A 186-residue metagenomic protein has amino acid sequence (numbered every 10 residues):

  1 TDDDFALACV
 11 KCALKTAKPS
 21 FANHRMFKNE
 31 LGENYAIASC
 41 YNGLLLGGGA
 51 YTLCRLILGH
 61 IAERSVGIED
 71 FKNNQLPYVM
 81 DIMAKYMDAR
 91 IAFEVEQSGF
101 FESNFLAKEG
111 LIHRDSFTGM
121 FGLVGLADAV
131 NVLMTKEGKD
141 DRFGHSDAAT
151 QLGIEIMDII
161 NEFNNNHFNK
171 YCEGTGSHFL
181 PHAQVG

Functional and structural regions predicted by a protein language model:
T1-S116, K136, R142-G186: Conserved catalytic cores of very large enzyme subunits
G119-V132, D158: Contiguous, well-ordered alpha-helical segments that form the cores/surfaces of helical PPI scaffolds
D128, D141-R142: Hydrophobic, structured segments
